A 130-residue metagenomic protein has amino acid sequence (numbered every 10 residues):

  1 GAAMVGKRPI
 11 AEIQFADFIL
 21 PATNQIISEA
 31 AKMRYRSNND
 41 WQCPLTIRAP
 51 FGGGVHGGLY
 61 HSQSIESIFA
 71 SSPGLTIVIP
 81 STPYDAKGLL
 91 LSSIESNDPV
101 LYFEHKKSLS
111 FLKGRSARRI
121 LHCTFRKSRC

Functional and structural regions predicted by a protein language model:
G1-C130: Conserved thiamine diphosphate
